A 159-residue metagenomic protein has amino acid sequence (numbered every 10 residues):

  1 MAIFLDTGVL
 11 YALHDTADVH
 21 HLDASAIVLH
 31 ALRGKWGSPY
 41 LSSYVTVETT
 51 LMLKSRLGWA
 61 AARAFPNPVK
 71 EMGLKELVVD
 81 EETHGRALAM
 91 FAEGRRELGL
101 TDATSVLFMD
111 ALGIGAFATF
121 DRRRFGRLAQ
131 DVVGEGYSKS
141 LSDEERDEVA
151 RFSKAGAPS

Functional and structural regions predicted by a protein language model:
M1-L41, K54-A64, S140, E145-R146 (+1 more regions): Short, well-structured N-terminal submotif of metal-dependent ribonuclease cores
G8-V9, Y44, E82, R123: Alpha-helix/helix-capping structural signal
V9-L10, V47-M52, R86: A general alpha-helix detector
L51, A60-E82: Helix-adjacent hinge/juxtasegments
L51-K54, D110: Short glycine/serine- and small hydrophobic-enriched flexible loop segments
K75-R122, G156-P158: Active-site neighborhoods of divalent-metal-dependent phosphate/nucleic-acid chemistry enzymes
V106, L112-S159: Acidic, PIN/NYN-like endoribonuclease modules and their adjacent C-terminal/linker elements
